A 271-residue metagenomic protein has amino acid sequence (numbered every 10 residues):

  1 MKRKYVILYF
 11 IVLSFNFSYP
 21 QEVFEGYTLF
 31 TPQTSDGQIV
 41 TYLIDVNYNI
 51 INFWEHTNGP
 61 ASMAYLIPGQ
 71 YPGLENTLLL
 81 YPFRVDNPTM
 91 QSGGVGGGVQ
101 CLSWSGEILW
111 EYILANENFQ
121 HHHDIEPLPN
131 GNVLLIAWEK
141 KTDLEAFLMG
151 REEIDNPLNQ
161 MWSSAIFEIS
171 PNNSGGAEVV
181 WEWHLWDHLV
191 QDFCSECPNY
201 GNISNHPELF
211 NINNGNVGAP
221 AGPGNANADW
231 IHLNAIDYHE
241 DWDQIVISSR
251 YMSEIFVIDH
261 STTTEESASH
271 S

Functional and structural regions predicted by a protein language model:
M1-K2, Y48: Intrinsically disordered, low-complexity sequence elements enriched in Ser/Thr/Gly/Pro
R3-P20: Sec-dependent N-terminal signal peptides
Y19-S271: Histidine-/acidic-rich catalytic cores in large beta-rich domains
